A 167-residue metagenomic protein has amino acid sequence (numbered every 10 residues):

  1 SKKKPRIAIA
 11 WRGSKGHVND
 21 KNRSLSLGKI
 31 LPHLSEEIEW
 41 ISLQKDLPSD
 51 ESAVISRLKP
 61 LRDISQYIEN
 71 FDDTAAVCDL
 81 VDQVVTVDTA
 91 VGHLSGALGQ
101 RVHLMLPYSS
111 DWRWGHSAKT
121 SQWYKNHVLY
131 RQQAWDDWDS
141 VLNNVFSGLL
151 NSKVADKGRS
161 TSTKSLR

Functional and structural regions predicted by a protein language model:
S1-R167: Catalytic machinery of carbohydrate-active enzymes, primarily nucleotide-sugar-dependent glycosyltransferases
